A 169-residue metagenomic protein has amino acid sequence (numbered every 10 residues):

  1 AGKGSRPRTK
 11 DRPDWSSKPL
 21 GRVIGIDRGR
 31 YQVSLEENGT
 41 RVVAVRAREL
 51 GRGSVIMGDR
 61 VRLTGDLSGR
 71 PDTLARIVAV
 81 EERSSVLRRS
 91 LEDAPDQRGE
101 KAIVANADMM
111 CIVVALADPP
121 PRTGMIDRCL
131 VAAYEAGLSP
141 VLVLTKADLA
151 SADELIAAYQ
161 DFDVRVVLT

Functional and structural regions predicted by a protein language model:
A1-T123: N-terminal accessory targeting/assembly segments
G58, A133, T145: Residue-level signal for inorganic ion chemistry
E100-K101, V131, L155-A157: Short, flexible, glycine/charge-rich loop motifs used to bind or transfer phosphoryl groups or to couple energy/partner
A102-A105, Y134-A136, Q160: Conserved catalytic network of the ASCE P-loop NTPase/AAA+ motor domain
I112, L142-L144: Structural beta-sheet core signal
G124-Y134: Histidine-anchored nucleotide/phosphate-binding helix
S139, K146-T169: Canonical P-loop GTPase G-domain recognition
